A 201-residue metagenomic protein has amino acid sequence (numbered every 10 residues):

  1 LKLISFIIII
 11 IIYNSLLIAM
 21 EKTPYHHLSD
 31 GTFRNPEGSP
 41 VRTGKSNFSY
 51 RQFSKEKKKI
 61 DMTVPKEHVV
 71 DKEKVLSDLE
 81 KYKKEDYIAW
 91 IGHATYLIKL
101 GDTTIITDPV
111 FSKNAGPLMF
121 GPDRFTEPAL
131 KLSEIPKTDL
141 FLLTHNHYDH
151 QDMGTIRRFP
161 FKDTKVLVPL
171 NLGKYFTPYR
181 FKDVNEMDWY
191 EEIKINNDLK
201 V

Functional and structural regions predicted by a protein language model:
L1-A19: Classical Sec-dependent N-terminal signal peptides that target proteins to the secretory pathway
L17-E134: Metallo-beta-lactamase
E21-P36, K131, L140, T155 (+2 more regions): Cap/insert and terminal regions of metallo-dependent hydrolase folds
I60-E85, V168-V201: Metallo-beta-lactamase
W90, Y148, M187-E191: Tryptophan-centric aromatic hotspots in well-structured domains and transmembrane helices
I98, D108, H145, D152 (+1 more regions): Divalent metal-coordination and catalytic microenvironments
G116-P117, D152-G154, T177-P178: Short glycine-/acidic-enriched loop or helix-start segments at secondary-structure transitions that form or flank
F120-L167, D183: Active-site metal-binding motif and surrounding structural segment of the metallo-beta-lactamase
